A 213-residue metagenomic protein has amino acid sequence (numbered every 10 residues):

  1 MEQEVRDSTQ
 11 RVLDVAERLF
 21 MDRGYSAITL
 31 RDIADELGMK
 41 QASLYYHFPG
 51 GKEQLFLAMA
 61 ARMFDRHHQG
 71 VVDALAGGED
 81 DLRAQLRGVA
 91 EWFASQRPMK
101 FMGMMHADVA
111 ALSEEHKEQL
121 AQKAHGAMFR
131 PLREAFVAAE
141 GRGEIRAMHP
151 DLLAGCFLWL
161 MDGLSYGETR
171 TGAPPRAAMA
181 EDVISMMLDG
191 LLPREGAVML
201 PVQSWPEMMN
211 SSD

Functional and structural regions predicted by a protein language model:
R11, L19-A58: Helix-turn-helix
F48, H106-L112: Short helix-capping/turn signature of helix-turn-helix
E53-A74: Histidine- and aromatic-rich ligand-binding microenvironments
D65-V72, M99, E115-R142, D151-G155 (+2 more regions): Amphipathic alpha-helical packing segments from all-alpha helical-bundle domains
V71-F101, L153-F157, P201-W205: Hydrophobic alpha-helical connector segments
G88, G126-G141, L160, Y166-D213: C-terminal peripheral helix-coil segments that are non-catalytic and often amphipathic
